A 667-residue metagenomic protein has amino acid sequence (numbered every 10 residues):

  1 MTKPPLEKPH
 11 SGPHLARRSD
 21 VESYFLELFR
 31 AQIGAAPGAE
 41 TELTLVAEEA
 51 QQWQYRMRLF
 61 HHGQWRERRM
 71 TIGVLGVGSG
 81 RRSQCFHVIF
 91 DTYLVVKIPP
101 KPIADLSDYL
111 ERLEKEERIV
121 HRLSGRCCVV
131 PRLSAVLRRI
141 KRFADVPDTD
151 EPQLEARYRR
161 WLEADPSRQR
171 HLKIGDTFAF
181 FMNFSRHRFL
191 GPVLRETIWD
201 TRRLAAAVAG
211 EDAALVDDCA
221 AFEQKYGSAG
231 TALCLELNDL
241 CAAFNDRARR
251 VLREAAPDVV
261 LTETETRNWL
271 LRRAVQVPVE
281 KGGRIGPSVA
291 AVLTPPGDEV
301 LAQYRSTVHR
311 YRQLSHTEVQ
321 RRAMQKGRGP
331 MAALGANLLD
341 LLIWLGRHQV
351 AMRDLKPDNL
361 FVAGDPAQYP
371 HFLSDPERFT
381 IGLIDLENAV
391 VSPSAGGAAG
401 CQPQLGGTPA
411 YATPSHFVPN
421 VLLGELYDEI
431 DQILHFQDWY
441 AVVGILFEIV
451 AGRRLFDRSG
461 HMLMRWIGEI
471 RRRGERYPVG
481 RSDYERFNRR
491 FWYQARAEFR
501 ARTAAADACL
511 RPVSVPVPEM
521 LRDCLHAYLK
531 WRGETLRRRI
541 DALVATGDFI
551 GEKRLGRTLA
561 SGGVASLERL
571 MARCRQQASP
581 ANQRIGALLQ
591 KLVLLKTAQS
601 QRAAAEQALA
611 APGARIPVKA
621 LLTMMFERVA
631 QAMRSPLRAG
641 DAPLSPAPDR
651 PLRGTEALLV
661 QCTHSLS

Functional and structural regions predicted by a protein language model:
P4-F25, I33, D217-V279, A451-S667: Helical subdomain adjoining the active site within ATP-dependent kinase catalytic cores
P13-D91: ATP-binding glycine-rich phosphate-binding loop
G73-V74, R81-D145, D150, R202-V260: ATP-binding glycine-rich loop module of kinase domains
P131-G175: Short beta-strand micro-motifs within the conserved protein kinase catalytic domain, predominantly in the N-lobe
L172-F189: Conserved short submotifs of the Hanks-type protein kinase catalytic core that shape the nucleotide-binding pocket
L334-G335: Activation segment signature within eukaryotic-like protein kinase domains
L342-D375: Catalytic-loop of the protein kinase fold
A399-E425: Conserved activation segment of eukaryotic-like protein kinases, specifically the C-terminal portion of the activation
